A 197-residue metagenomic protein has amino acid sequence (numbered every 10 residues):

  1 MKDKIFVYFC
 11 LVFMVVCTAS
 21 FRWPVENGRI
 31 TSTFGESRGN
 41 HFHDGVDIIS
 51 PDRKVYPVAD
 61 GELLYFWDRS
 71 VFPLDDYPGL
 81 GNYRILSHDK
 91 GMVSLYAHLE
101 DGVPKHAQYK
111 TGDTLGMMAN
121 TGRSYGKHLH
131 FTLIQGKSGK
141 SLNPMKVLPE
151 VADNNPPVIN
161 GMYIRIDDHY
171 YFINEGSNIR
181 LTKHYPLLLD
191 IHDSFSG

Functional and structural regions predicted by a protein language model:
M1-V7: Positively charged n-region of N-terminal signal peptides that target proteins for export
Y8-V16: Bacterial N-terminal signal peptides
C17-Y83, D89, T111, M118-G126 (+1 more regions): Surface-exposed, glycine-biased beta-strand/turn segments
G81-K105: Active-site region of chymotrypsin-like
A97, G126-I134: Histidine-centered catalytic micro-motifs
L115-M117, T132-L133: Conserved catalytic-core segments centered on acid/base and nucleophilic motifs
G136-G139: Glycine- and acidic-residue-rich phosphate-binding/metal-coordinating active-site segment common to enzymes that handle
